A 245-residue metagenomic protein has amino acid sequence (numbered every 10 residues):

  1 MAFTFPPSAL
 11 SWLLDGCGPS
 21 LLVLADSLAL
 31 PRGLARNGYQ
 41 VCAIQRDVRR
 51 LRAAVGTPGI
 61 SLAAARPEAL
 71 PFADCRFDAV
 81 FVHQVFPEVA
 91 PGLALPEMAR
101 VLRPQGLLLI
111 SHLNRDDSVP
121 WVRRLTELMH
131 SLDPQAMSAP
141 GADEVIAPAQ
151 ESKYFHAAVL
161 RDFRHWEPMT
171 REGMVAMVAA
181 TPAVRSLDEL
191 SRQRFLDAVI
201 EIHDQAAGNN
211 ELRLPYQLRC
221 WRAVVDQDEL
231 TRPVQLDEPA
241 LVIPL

Functional and structural regions predicted by a protein language model:
M1-P19, S27-A29: Conserved alpha-helix/loop element of class I SAM-dependent methyltransferases that forms part of the SAM/SAH-binding
D15-C17, V89, V101-L102: A generic alpha-to-beta junction signature in SAM-dependent methyltransferases
G18-L70: Class I SAM-dependent methyltransferase SAM/SAH-binding core
E68-V80: A short acidic, Gly/Pro-enriched loop at the edge of an enzyme's catalytic core that lines a small-molecule cofactor
A79-H83, P91: A short beta-strand submotif of the Rossmann-like class I SAM-dependent methyltransferase core that lines
E88-M98: A short, conserved alpha-helix within the catalytic core of class I
A99, R103-P168: Conserved catalytic/acceptor-binding region of the Class I
Q150-L245: Conserved Class I S-adenosyl-L-methionine
